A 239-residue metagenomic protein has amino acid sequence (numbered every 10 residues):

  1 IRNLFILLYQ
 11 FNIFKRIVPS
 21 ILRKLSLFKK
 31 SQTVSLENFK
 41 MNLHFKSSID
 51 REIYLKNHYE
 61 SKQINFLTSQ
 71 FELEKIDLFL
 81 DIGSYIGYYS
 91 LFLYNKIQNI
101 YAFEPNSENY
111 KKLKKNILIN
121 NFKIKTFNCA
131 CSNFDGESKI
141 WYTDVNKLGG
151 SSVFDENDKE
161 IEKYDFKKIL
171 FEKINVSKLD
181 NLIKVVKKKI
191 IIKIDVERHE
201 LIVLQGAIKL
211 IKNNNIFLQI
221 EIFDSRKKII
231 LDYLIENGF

Functional and structural regions predicted by a protein language model:
I1-F239: Phosphate/nucleotide-binding beta-alpha loop and adjacent structural elements of enzyme active sites
